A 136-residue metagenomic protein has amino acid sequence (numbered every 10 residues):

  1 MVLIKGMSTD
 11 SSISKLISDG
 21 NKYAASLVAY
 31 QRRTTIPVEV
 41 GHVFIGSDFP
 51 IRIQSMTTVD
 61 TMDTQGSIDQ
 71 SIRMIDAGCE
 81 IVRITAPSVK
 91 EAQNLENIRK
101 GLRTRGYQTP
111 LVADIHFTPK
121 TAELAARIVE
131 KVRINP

Functional and structural regions predicted by a protein language model:
G6: Catalytic-site microenvironment of enzymes that process N-acetyl-hexosamine-containing cell-wall polysaccharides
G20-A25, Y30-I84, V89, Q93-P110 (+1 more regions): Alpha/beta enzyme core
